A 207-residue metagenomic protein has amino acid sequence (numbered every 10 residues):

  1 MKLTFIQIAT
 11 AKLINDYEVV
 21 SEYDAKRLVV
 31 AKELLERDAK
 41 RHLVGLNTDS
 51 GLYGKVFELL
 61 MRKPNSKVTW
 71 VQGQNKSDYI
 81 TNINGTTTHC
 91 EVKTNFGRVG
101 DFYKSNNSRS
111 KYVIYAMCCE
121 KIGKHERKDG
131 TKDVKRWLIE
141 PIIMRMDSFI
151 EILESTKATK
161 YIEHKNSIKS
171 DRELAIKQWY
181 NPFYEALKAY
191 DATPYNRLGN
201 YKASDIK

Functional and structural regions predicted by a protein language model:
M1-K207: Nucleic-acid endonuclease domains
